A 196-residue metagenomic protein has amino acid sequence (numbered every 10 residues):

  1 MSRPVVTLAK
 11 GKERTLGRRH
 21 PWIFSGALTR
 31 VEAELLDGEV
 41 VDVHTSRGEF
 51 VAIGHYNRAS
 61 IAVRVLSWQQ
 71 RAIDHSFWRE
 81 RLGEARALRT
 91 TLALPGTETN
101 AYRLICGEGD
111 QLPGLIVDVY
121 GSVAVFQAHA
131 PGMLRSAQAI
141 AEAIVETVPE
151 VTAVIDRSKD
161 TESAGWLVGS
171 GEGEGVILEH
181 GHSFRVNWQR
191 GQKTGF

Functional and structural regions predicted by a protein language model:
M1-G121, G171-E174: Non-catalytic accessory regions of SAM-dependent methyltransferases
T45, H55, H129, W188-Q189: Short clusters of small/polar residues that mark proteolytic maturation junctions
E49, R58, G132-L134, Q192-K193: Short, surface-exposed beta-strand-loop junctions and turns on beta-sheet-rich folds
D74-R81, G132-I140: Short amphipathic alpha-helical segments
I105-D118, L134-F196: Non-catalytic substrate-recognition/targeting regions of SAM-dependent transferases
G121-L134: A short interface-forming secondary-structure element
